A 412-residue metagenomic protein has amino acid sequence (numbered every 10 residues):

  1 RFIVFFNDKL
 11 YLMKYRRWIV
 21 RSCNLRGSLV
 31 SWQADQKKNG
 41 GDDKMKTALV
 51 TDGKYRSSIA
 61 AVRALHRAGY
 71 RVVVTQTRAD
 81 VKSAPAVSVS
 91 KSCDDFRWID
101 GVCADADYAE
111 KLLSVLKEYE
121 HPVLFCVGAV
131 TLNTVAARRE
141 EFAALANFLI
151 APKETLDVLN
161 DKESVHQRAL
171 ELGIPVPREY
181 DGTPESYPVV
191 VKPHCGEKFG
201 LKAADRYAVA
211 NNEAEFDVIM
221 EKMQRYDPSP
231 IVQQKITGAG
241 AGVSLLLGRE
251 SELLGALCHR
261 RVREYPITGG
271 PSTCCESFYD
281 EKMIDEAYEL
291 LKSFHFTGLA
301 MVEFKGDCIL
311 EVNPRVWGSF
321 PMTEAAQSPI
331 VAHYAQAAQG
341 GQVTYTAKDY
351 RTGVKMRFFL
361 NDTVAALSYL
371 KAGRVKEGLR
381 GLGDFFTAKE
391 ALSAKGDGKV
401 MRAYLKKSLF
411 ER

Functional and structural regions predicted by a protein language model:
F2-I19, N24, G40-L149, L405 (+1 more regions): ATP-binding N-terminal substructure of ATP-dependent carboxylate-amine bond-forming enzymes
S22, S28-S31: Serine residues within intrinsically disordered or low-complexity segments
L145-L159: Short, acidic/small-residue loops that bind anionic groups at enzyme active sites
L156-P230, T237, R249-E252, E281: Active-site nucleotide/adenylate-binding loops and adjacent lid/helix of ATP-dependent enzymes
V190-K192, L245, G306-V316: A short beta-strand motif that forms the metal-chelation/ATP-contact edge of phosphoryl-transfer active sites
D205, N211-A214, Q234-G240, S244-H295 (+1 more regions): ATP-dependent carboxylate/phosphate-activation module, predominantly the ATP-grasp catalytic core and closely related
T297-G306: A short glycine-rich, hydrophobically flanked beta-strand micro-motif that places a catalytic Asp/Glu for divalent metal
Q336-R412: Peripheral (often C-terminal) accessory segments that flank ATP-dependent C-N-forming ligase machineries
